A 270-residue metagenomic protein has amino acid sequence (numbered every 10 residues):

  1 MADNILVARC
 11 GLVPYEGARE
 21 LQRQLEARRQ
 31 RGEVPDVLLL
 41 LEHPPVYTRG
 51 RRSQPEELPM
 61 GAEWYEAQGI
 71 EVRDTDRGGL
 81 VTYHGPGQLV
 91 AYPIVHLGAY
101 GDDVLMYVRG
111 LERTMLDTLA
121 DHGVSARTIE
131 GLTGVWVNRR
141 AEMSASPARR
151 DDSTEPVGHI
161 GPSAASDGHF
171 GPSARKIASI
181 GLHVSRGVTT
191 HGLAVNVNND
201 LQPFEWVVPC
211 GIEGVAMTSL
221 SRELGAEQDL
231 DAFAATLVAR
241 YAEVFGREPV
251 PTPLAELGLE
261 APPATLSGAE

Functional and structural regions predicted by a protein language model:
M1-G161, S166-G171, W206, E227-Q228 (+1 more regions): N-terminal lobe of the biotin/lipoate ligase/transferase fold
Y47-T48, G187, Q202-P203: Short, acidic Gly/Pro/Ser/Thr-rich loop/turn segments
L58-G61, K176-V197: Short, conserved beta-strand/beta-arch hydrophobic-aromatic motifs that form part of recognition grooves or interface
T75, I129, A174-K176, T189 (+1 more regions): A short, structural micro-pattern
Y107, R127, P172, L182-R186 (+1 more regions): Short, well-structured alpha-helical patches and their helix-loop capping segments that border functional surfaces
L111-T114, K176, A216, F233: Internal, well-ordered alpha-helical segments in soluble enzyme and binding-protein domains
G134-R139, P172-R175, S179-L182, A216: Multi-pass alpha-helical transmembrane bundles in non-GPCR membrane proteins that perform intramembrane catalysis
H183, A194-E270: C-terminal accessory segment of soluble enzyme catalytic cores
